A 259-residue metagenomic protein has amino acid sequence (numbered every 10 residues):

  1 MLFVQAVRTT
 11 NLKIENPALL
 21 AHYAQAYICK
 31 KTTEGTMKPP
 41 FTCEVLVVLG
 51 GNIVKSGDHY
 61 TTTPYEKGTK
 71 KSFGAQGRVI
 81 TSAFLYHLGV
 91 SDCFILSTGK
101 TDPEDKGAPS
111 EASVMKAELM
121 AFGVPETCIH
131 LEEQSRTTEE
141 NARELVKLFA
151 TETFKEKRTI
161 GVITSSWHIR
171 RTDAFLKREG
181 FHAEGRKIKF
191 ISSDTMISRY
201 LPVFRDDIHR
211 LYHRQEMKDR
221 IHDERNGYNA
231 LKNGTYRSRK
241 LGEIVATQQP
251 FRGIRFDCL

Functional and structural regions predicted by a protein language model:
M1-L2: Hydrophobic membrane-insertion alpha-helices, especially the h-region of bacterial N-terminal signal peptides
N11-L19, Y23-E216: A structural signal for short, hydrophobic/glycine-enriched beta-strand patches
M196, Y200-L259: A structured, mid-to-C-terminal "fold-capping" secondary-structure block
